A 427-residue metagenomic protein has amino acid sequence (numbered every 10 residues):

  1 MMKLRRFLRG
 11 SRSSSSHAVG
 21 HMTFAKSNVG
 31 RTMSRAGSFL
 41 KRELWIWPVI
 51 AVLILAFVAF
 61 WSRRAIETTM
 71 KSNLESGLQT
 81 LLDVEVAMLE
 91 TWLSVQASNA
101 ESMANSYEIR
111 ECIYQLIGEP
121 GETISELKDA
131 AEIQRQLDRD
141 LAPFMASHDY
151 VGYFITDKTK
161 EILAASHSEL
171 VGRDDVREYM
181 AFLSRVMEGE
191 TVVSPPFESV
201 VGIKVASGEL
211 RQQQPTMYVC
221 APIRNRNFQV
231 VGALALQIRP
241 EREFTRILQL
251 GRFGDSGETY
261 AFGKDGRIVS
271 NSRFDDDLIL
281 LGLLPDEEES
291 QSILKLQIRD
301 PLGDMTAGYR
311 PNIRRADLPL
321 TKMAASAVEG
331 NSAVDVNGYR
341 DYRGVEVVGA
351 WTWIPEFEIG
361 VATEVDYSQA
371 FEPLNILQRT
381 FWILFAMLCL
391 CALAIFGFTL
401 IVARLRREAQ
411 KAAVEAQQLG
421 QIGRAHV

Functional and structural regions predicted by a protein language model:
M1-V52, K411: Positive-inside N-terminal membrane-insertion signal
A36-G37, E67-M70, E243-L248, V365-F385: Membrane-interface helix-start motif
G37-F39, L44-K128, A142-Y150, Q214-V219: Juxtamembrane extracytoplasmic/periplasmic/luminal helical "stalk" adjacent to the first N-terminal
T68-S76, I401-G423: Cytosolic signal-transmission helices at domain junctions
D138-Q237: Extracytoplasmic/periplasmic ligand-binding sensor regions of membrane-associated signaling proteins
A165-H167, V176, R211-L248, S270 (+1 more regions): Conserved beta-strands of PAS-like sensory domains
A165-S166, I203-S207, R226, R242-T352: Intrinsic low-complexity, intrinsically disordered coil/linker regions enriched in small/polar and charged residues
A425-V427: Conserved small/polar residues in nucleotide/adenosyl-binding loops
